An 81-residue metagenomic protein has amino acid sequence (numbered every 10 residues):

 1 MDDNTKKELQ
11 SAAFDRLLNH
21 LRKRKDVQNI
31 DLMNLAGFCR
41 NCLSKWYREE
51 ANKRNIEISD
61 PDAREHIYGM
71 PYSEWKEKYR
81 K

Functional and structural regions predicted by a protein language model:
M1-K81: Domain-level signature for proteins that mediate thiol-based redox and metal-cofactor handling
